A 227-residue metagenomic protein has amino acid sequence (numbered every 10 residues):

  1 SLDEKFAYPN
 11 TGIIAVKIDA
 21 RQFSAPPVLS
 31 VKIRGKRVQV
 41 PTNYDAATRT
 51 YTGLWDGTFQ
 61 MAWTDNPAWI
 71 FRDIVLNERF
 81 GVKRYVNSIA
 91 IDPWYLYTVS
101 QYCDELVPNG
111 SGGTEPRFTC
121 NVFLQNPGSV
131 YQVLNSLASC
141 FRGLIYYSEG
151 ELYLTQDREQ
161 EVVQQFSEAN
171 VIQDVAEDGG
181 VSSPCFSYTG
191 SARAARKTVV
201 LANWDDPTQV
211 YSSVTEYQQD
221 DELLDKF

Functional and structural regions predicted by a protein language model:
S1-F141, S148, V200, V210-S212: Polar, S/T/G-rich
L2-A7, A20, N121, L134 (+1 more regions): Surface-exposed, non-catalytic interaction/assembly patches
G150-Y153: Hydrophobic residues embedded in beta-strands of well-ordered beta-sheets
